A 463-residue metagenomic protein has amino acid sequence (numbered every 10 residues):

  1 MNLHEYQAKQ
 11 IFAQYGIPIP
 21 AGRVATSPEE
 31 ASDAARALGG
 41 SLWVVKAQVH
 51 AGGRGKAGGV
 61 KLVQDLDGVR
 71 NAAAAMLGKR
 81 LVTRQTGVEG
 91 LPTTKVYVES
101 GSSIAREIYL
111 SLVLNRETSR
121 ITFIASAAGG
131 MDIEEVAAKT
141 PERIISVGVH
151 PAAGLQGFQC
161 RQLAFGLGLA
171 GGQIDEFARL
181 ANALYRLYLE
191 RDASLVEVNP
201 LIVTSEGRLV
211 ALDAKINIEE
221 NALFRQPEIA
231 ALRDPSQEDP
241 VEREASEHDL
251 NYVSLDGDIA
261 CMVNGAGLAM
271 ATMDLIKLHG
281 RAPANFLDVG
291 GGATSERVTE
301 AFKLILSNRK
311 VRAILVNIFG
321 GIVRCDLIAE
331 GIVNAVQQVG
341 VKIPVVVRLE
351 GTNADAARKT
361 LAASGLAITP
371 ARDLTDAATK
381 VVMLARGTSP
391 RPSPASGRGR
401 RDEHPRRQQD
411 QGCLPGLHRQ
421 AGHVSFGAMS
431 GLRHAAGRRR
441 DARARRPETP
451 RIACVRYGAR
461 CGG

Functional and structural regions predicted by a protein language model:
M1-V198, I202-V316, D326, Q337 (+2 more regions): ATP-dependent carboxylate/acyl-activation modules
L110, A459-G463: Rossmann-like NAD(P)-binding element
G321: Catalytic core of bacterial c-di-GMP phosphodiesterases, primarily the EAL and HD-GYP domains, capturing alpha-helical
R324-V345: Amphipathic alpha-helical interaction surfaces in cytosolic regulatory modules
R391-P394: Intrinsic, low-complexity polybasic segments
S396-G399: A cross-taxon signal for low-complexity, glycine/charged-rich
